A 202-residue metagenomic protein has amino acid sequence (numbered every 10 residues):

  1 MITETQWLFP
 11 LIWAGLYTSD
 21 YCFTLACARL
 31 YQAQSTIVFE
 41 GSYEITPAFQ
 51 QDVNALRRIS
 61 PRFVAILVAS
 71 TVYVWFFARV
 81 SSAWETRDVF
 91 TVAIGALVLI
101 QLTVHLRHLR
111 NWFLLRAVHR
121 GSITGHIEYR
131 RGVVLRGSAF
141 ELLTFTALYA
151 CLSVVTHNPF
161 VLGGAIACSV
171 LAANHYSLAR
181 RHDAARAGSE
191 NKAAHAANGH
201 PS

Functional and structural regions predicted by a protein language model:
M1-S202: Hydrophobic alpha-helical segments at protein termini of multi-pass membrane proteins
